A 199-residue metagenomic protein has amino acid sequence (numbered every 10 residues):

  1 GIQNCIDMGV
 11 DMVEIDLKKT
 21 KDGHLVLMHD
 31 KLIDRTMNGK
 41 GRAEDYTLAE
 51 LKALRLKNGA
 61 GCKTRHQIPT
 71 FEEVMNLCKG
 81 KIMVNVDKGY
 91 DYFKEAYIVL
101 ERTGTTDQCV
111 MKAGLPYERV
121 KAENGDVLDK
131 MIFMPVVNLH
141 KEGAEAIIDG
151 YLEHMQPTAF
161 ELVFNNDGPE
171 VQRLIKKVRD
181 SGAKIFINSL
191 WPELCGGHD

Functional and structural regions predicted by a protein language model:
G1-D199: Phosphate-group recognition and catalysis centered on beta-loop-alpha active-site segments
